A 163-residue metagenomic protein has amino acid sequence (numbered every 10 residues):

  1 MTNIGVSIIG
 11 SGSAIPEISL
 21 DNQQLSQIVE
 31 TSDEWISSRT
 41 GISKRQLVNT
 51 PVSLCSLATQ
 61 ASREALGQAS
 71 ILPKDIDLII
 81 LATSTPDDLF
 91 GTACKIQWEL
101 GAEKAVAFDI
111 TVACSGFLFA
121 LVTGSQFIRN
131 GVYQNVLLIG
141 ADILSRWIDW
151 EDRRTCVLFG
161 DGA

Functional and structural regions predicted by a protein language model:
M1-D77, L100: Conserved "HGTGT" condensation-loop signature of ketosynthase/thiolase-family condensing enzymes that catalyze
T2-N3, Q27, R63, G67-P73 (+1 more regions): Acyl-thioester C-C bond-transforming condensing/cleaving domain
S11-S13, T83, A141: Cofactor-binding loop segments of dinucleotide-utilizing enzymes, especially the Rossmann-like FAD- and NAD(P)+-binding
D77-T83: Short glycine-rich or small-residue beta-strand-to-loop segments that form or flank ligand, phosphate, metal/Fe-S
